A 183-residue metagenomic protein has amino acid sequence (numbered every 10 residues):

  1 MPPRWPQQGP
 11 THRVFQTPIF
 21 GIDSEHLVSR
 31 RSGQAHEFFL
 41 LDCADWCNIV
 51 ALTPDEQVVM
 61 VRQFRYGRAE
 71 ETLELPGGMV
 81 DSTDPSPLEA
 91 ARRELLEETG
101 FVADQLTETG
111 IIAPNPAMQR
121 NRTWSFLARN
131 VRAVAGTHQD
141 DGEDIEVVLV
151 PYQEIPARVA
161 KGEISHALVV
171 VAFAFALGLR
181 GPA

Functional and structural regions predicted by a protein language model:
M1-R13: A short, amphipathic edge element
P2-W5, L41-C43, N48-R93, D141: Conserved Nudix-box catalytic region and its N-terminal flanking loop in Nudix hydrolases and closely related
P10-N48, P54: Acidic, metal-coordinating catalytic segment for phosphate/diphosphate chemistry, firing primarily on the Nudix
R30-S32, T53-D55, F64, D84 (+3 more regions): Short loop segments at secondary-structure junctions
H36, D45-N48, G78-A167: Unchanged
F39-L40, Q63, A113, V169: Short clusters of small/polar residues that mark proteolytic maturation junctions
V170-A183: Short, amphipathic C-terminal "tail helix"
